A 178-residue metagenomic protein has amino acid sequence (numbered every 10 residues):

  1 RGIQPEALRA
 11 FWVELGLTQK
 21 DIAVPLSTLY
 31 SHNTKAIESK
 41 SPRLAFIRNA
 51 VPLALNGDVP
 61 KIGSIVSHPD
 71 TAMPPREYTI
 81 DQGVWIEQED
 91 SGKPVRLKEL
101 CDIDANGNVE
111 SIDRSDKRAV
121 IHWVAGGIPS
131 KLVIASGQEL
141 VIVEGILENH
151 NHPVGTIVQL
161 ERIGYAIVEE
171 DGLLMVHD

Functional and structural regions predicted by a protein language model:
R1-D178: Catalytic adenosine-cofactor/nucleotide-binding cores of aminoacyl-tRNA synthetases and other
